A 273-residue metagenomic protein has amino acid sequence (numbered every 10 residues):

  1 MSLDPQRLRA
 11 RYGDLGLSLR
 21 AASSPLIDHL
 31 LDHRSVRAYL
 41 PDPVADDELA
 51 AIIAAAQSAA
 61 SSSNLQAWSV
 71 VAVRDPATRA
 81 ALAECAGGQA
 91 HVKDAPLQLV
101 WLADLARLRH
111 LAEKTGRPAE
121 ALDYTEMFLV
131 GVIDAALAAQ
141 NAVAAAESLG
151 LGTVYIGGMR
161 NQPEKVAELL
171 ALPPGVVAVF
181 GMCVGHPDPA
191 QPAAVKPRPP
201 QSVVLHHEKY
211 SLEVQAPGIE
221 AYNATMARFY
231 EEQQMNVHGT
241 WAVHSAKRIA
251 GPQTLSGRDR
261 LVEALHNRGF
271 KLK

Functional and structural regions predicted by a protein language model:
M1-K273: Acidic, surface-exposed loops and disordered segments
